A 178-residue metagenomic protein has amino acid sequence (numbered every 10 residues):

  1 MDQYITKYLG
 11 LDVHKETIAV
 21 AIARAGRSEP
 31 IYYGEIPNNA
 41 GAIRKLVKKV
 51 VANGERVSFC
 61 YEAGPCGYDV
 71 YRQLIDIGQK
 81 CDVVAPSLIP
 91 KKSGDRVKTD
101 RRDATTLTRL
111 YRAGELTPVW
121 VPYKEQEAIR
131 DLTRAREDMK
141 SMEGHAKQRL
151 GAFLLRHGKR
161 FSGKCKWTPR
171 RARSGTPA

Functional and structural regions predicted by a protein language model:
D2-R24, L107: Gly/Thr-rich phosphate-binding beta-strand-loop-beta motif of the actin/hexokinase/Hsp70
E16-G41: Short glycine-rich, Thr/Ser-proximal phosphate-binding strand/loop in the N-terminal lobe of ATP-dependent enzymes
Y32, G78-P86, K164: Short hydrophobic/aromatic-enriched beta-strand-loop microsegments
A40-S58: Short, basic/hydrophobic alpha-helical segments
C60-D69: Acidic, metal-coordinating catalytic cores used for nucleic-acid/nucleotide bond scission and strand-transfer chemistry
I75, D82-R134, P169, R173-A178: Short alpha-helix plus adjacent loop in nuclease-associated cores
R134-A178: Glycine-rich, often acidic, oxyanion-interacting loops/wings at catalytic, nucleic-acid, or phospho-protein interfaces
